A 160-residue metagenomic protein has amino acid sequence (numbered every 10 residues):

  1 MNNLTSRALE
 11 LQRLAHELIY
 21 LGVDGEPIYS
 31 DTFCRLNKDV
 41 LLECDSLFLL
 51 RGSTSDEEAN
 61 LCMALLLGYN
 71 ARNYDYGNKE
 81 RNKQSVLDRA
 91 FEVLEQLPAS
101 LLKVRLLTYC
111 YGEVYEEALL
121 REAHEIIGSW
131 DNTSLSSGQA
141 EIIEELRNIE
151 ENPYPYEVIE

Functional and structural regions predicted by a protein language model:
N2-P27, G52-Y74, P98-V114, A140-N148: Amphipathic alpha-helical repeat scaffolds of TPR domains
R7-E10, F33-V40: Extended HEAT/HEAT-like alpha-solenoid repeat tracts in very large eukaryotic scaffold/adaptor proteins
D24-C34, G68, R72-D88: Short coil/linker segments at helix-helix boundaries
N37-L49, G77-L94, L119-D131, V158-E160: Alpha-helical repeat scaffolds
L50, T54, K79, E95 (+2 more regions): Short coil/turn linker motifs that delimit alpha-helical repeat modules in TPR/alpha-solenoid proteins
G68-Y76, V114-E122, I149-E160: Alpha-helical linker/edge segments of TPR/alpha-solenoid repeat scaffolds and analogous pre-/post-domain helices
H124-E160: Eukaryotic acidic, Ser/Thr-rich intrinsically disordered low-complexity regions
